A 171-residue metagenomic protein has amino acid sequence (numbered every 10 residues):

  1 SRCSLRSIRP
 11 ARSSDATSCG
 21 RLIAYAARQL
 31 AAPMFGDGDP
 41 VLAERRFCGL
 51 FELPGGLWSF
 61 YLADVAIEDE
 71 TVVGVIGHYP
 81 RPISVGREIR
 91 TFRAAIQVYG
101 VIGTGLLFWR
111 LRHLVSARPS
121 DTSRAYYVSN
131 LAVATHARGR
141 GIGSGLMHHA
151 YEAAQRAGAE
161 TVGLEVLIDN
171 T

Functional and structural regions predicted by a protein language model:
S7-R21, L30-P33, R81: A short beta-loop-alpha structural element at the N-terminal edge of CoA-dependent acyl/N-acetyltransferase catalytic
R28-F51, I96-I102: Conserved GNAT-fold acetyl-CoA-binding loop/helix
P40-A63, I67-E68, V115-A117: Active-site rim helix/loop that mediates acceptor-substrate recognition in acyltransferases
V65, T71-P80, Y127, A132: Conserved beta-strand in the GNAT
P82-A125: Conserved acyl-donor/pantetheine-binding loop and adjacent beta-alpha core of acyl/acetyltransferases and related
R124-Y126, A154-L167: Conserved GNAT acetyl-CoA-binding A-motif
S129-R138, L164-T171: Conserved beta-strand-loop-alpha-helix junction that forms the acyl-donor binding cleft
T135, G139-E152, R156: Conserved acetyl-CoA-binding loop-helix of GNAT-fold acetyltransferases
